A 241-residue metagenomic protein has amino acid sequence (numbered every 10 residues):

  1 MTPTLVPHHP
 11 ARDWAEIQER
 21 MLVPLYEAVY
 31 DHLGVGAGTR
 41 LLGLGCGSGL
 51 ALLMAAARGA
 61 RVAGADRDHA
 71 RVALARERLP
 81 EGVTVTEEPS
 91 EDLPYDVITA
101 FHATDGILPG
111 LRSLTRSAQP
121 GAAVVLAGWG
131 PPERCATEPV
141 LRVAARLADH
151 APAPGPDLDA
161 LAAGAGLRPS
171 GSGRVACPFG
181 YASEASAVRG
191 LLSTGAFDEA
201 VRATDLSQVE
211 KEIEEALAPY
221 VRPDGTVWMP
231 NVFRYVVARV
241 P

Functional and structural regions predicted by a protein language model:
M1-T39, L50, R71-L74: Conserved class I S-adenosyl-L-methionine
L33-V35, A56, L79, A118 (+1 more regions): A generic alpha-to-beta junction signature in SAM-dependent methyltransferases
G38, P94-Y95: Local beta-strand N-terminus motif with an aromatic residue
R40-L42, G47-E91: Class I SAM-dependent methyltransferase SAM/SAH-binding core
S48-L50, L161-P241: Conserved Class I S-adenosyl-L-methionine
Y95-P109, G130: A short SAM/SAH-binding and catalytic strip from SAM-dependent methyltransferases
R112-S113, G121-A182, D198: Conserved catalytic/acceptor-binding region of the Class I
